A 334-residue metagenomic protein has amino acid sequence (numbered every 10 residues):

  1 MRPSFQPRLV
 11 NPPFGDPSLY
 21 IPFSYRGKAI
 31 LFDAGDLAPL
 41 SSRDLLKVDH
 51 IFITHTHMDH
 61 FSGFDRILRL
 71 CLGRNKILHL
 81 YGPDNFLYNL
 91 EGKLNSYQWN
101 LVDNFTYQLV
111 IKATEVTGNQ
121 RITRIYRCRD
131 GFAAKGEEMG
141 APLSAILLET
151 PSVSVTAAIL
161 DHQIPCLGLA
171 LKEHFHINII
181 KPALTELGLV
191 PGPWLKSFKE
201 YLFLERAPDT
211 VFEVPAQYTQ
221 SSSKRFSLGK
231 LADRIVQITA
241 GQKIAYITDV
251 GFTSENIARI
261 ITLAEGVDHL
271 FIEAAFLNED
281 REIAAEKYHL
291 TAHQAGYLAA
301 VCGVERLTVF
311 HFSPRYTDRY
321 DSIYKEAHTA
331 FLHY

Functional and structural regions predicted by a protein language model:
M1-D44, H50, I77, L169-L171 (+2 more regions): Conserved beta-strand hairpin/beta-sheet module of binuclear metal-dependent hydrolase folds, prominently
F32-A34, H50-D59, G82-P83, A245-G251 (+2 more regions): Active-site neighborhood of phospho(di)ester-bond hydrolases with catalytic His/Asp-centered motifs
D36-G82, F105: Active-site metal-binding motif and surrounding structural segment of the metallo-beta-lactamase
R66-L70, Q98, T317-K325: Metal-dependent catalytic neighborhoods of phosphoester/phosphodiester hydrolases
Q98-T117, Y334: A glycine-rich helix N-cap at a beta->alpha junction
V116, R121-L147: Eukaryote-biased recognition of long, low-complexity, charge-rich segments
K135-V309, D321-T329, H333: Metal-dependent phosphodiesterase/nuclease catalytic metal-binding core
